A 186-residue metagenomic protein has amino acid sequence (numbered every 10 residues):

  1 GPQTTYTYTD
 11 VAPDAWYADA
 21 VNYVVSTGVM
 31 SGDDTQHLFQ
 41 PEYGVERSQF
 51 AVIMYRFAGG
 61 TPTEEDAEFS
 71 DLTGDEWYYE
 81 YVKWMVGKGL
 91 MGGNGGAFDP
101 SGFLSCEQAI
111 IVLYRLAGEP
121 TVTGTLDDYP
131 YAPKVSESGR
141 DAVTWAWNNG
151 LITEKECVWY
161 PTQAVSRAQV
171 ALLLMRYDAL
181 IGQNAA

Functional and structural regions predicted by a protein language model:
G1-A18, S26, S31-A51, Y55-E80 (+4 more regions): Feature responds to low-complexity, polar/acidic, surface-exposed segments characteristic of secreted/exported proteins
Y23-V24, M85, A146: PEST-like intrinsically disordered low-complexity regions enriched in serine, proline, threonine and acidic/polar
